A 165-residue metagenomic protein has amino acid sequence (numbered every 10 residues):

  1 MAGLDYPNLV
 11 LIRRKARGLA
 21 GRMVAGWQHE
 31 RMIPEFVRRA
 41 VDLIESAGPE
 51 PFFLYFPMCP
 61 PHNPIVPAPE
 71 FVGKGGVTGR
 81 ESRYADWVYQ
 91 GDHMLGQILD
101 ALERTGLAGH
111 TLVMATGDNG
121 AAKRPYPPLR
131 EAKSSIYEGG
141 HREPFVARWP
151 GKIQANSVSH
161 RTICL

Functional and structural regions predicted by a protein language model:
M1-P51, M58, P64-P67: Formylglycine-dependent
R13-A25, F71-G79, W149-I153: Short glycine/proline-rich turn/loop motifs
G21-P34, G76-Q90: The substrate-binding groove and active-site-proximal loops of carbohydrate-active enzymes, especially glycoside
E30, P34, G139, S159-I163: Short, solvent-exposed loop/helix junctions and linker helices that flank or host conserved functional motifs
V37, V41-E45, D92, L99 (+1 more regions): Non-transmembrane alpha-helical segments in soluble domains of secreted/periplasmic/extracellular proteins
E45, F71-G73, V88: Beta-propeller domains with acidic blade repeats across secreted/periplasmic ectodomains and cytosolic WD/CNH propellers
L54-P57, M114-T116: Short beta-strand segments
P64-P67, G76-E81, D86-W87, H93 (+2 more regions): Histidine-centered active-site microenvironments of extracellular/periplasmic hydrolases and transferases
